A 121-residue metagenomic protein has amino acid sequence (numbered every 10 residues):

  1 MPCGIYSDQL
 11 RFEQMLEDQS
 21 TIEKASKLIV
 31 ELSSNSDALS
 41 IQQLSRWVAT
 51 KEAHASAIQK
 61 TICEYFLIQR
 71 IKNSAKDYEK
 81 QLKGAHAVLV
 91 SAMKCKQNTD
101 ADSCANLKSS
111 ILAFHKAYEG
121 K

Functional and structural regions predicted by a protein language model:
M1-N35: Immediate post-signal-peptide N-terminus of mature secreted/exported proteins
Y6-E13, I41-V48, S74, A92-Q97: Second-shell loop/turn segments in exported
I22-Y65: Alpha-helical segments in soluble extracytoplasmic regions
S26-S40, Q69, A92-T99, Y118: Secondary-structure edge/capping motif, primarily at the C-terminal ends of alpha-helices and the immediately following
Q42-A49, Y78-L82, D102-S110: Short, charged, amphipathic alpha-helical segments
E52-K96: Long, amphipathic, charge-rich alpha-helical segments that form helical bundles/coiled-coils
A85-K121: C-terminal amphipathic alpha-helix
